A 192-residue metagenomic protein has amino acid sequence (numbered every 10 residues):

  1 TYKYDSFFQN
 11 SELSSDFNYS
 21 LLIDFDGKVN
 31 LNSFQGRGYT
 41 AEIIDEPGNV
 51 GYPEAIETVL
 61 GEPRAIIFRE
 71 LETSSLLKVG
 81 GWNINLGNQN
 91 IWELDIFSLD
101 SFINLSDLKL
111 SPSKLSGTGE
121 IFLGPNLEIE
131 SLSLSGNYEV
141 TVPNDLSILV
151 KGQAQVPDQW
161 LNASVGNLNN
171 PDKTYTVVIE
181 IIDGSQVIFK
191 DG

Functional and structural regions predicted by a protein language model:
Y2-T40: Membrane-interface segments at or immediately adjacent to transmembrane helices that form the boundary between
F8, E12, Q35-G36, I43-I44 (+4 more regions): Short, surface-exposed interaction patches in beta-rich subdomains that mediate adhesion/assembly near membranes
D16, G61, L77-G80: Solvent-exposed, conformationally flexible loop/turn segments
F17-Y19, F25-G27, R37-Y39, R64 (+3 more regions): Envelope-exposed proteins and targeting segments
S20-I23, G27-V29, I96, I129-L132 (+1 more regions): Short, well-ordered beta-strand segments enriched in hydrophobic/aromatic residues
K28-N30, S101, Q186-I188: Short loop/beta submotifs within extracellular cysteine-rich repeat domains
L31-F34, S75-I91, F189-G192: Extended Gly/Ser/Thr-rich low-complexity repeat segments, especially those forming or decorating extracellular
I91-D100, L105-P112: Hydrophobic, well-structured mid-protein blocks that either form specific transmembrane helices
